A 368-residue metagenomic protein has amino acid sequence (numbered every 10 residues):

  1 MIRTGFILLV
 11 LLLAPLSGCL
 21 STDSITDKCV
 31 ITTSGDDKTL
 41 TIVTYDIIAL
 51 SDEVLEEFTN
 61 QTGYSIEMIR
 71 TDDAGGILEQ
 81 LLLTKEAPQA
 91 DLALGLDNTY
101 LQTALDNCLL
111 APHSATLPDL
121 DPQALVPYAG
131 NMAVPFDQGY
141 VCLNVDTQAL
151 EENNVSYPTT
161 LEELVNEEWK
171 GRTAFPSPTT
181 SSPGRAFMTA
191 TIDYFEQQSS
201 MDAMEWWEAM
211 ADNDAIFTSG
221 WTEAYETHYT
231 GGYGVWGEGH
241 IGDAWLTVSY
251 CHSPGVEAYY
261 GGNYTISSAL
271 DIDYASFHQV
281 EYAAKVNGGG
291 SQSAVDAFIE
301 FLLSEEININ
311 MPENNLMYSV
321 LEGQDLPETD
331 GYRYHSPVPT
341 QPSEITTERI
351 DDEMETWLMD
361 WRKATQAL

Functional and structural regions predicted by a protein language model:
M1-K28, T32: Secretory targeting signatures
D27-T103, E226: Early extracytoplasmic/lumenal segment of secretory-pathway proteins
V43-D46, A129-F136, V145-T147, N153-N154 (+2 more regions): Short beta-strand->loop
P88-A93, A111-T147, E162, R172-P178: A structural signal for short loop-to-beta-strand junctions that line the ligand-binding cleft of periplasmic/secreted
L110-D119, A133-V134, E162-V165, A258-F277 (+1 more regions): Short beta-strand->loop
A190-L270: Ligand-binding pocket segment of bilobal, Venus flytrap-like solute-binding proteins
E281-I345: Mature extracytoplasmic/periplasmic domains
E328-L368: Extracellular/periplasmic bilobal clamshell ligand-binding domains
